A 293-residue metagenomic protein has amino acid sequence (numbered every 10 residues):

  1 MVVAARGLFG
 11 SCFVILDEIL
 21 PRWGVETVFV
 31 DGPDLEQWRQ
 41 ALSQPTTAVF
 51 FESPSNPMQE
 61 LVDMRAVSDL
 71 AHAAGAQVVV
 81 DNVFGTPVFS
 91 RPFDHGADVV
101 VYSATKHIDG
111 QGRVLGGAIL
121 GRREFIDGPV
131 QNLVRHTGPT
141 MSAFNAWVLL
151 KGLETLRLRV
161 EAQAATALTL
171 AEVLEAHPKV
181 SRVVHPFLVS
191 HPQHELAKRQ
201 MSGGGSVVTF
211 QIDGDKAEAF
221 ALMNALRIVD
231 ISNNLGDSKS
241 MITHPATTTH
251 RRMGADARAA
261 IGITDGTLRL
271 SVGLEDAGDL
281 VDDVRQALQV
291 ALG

Functional and structural regions predicted by a protein language model:
M1-K179: Conserved PLP-enzyme active-site core in the AAT-like
G10, D17, V28, Q40 (+3 more regions): PLP-dependent enzyme catalytic core of the Aspartate aminotransferase-like
P54, V83-G85, F89, L188 (+2 more regions): Active-site beta-loop-alpha junctions enriched in small/polar residues
D127-P129, Q193, E218-F220, L280-D282: Short acidic, gly/pro-rich beta-turn/loop elements at beta-sheet edges and active-site/ligand-binding grooves
T137-G138, L226-G236, A287-G293: A common structural junction motif
N145-L168, V173, G203, Q211-G214 (+4 more regions): N-proximal accessory regions
V180-L268, V272: Conserved C-terminal alpha-helix-loop-beta "cap" of PLP-dependent enzymes that closes/shapes the active-site mouth
